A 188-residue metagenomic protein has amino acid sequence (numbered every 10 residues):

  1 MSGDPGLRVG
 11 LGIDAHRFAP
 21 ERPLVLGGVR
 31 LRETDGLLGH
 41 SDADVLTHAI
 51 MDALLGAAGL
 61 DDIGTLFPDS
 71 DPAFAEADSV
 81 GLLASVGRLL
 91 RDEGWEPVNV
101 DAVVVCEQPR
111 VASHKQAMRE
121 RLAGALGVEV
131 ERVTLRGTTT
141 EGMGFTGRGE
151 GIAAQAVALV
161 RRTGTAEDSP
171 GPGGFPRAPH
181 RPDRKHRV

Functional and structural regions predicted by a protein language model:
S2-R121, A125-L126: RNase III-family endoribonuclease catalytic core
A112-S113, G142-F145: Short active-site-adjacent structural elements
E129-R132: Short acidic capping loops at alpha-helix termini that bridge into adjacent secondary structure
L135-T139: Pyridoxal 5′-phosphate
T146-G149, R184-R187: N-terminal and secondary-structure boundary signal
R148-A166: C-terminal edge-of-domain segments
D168, G174, A178-K185: Catalytic-site microenvironment of enzymes that process N-acetyl-hexosamine-containing cell-wall polysaccharides
